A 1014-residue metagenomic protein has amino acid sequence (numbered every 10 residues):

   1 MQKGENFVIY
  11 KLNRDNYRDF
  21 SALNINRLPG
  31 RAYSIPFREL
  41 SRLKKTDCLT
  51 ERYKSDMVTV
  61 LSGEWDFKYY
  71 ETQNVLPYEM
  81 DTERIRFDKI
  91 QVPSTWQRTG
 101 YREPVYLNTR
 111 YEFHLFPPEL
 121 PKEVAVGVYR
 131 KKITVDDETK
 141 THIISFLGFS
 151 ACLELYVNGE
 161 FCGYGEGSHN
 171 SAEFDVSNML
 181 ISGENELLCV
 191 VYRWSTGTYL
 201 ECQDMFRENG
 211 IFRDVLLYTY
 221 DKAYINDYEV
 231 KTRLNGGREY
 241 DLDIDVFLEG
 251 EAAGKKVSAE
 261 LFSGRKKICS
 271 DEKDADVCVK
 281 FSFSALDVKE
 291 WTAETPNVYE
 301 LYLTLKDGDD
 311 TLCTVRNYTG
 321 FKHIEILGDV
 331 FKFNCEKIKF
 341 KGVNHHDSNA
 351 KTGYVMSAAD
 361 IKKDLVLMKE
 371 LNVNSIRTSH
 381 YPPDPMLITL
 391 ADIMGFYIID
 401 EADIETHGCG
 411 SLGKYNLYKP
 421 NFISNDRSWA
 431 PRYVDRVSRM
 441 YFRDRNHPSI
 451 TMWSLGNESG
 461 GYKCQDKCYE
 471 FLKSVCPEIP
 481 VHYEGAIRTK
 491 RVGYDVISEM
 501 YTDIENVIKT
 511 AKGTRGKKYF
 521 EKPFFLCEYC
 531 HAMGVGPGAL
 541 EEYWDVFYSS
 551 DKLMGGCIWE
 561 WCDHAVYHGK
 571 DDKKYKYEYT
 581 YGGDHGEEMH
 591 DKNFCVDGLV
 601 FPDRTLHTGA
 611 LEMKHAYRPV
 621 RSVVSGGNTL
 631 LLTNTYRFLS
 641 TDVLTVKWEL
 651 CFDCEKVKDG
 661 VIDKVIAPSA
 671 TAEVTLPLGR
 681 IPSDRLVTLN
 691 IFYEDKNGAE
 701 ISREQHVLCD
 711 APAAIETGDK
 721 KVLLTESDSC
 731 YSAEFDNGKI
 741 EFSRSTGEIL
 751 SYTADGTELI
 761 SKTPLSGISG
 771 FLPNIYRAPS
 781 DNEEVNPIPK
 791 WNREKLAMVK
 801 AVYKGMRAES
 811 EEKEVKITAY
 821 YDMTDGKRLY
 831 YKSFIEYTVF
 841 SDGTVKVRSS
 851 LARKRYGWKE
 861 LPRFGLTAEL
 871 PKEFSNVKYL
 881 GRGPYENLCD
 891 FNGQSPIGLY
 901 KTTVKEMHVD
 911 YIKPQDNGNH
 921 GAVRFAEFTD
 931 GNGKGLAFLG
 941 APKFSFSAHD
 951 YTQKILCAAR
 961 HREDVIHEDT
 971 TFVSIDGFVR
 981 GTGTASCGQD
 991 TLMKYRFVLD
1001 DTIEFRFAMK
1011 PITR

Functional and structural regions predicted by a protein language model:
Q2-Y53, E160, Y199, D310-L631 (+2 more regions): Extended substrate-binding grooves/exosites of carbohydrate-active enzymes
K3-N24, D47, E51-R52, D66-Y70 (+9 more regions): Accessory beta-strand-rich segments of carbohydrate-active enzymes
T95-R98, R102-V105, R110-E119, E166-S168 (+9 more regions): An acidic-aromatic loop/edge-strand motif
R98-G100, G148, R193, T292 (+2 more regions): Beta-strand/loop-rich accessory regions of lumenal/periplasmic or secreted enzymes, predominantly carbohydrate-active
Y129-K131, N170-F174, V277-F281, A670-L676 (+1 more regions): Short strand-edge motifs at loop-to-beta-strand transitions and within beta-strands of extracellular beta-rich domains
V157, E239-K273, L630-I662, E673-T675 (+1 more regions): Beta-strand-rich binding/interaction modules
I181-E184, E249-E325, P682, L689-K721: Extended acidic/polar, glycine-enriched regions that form or flank non-catalytic beta-rich accessory modules
Q203-Y224, K573-V624, N628-L631, T635-T645 (+6 more regions): Catalytic cores of secreted or luminal carbohydrate-active enzymes
